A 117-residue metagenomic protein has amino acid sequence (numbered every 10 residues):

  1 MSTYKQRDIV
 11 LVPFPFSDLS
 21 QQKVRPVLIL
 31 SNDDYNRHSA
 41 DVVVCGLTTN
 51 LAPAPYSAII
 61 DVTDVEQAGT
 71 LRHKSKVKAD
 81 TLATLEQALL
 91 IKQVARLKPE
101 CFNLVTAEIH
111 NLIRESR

Functional and structural regions predicted by a protein language model:
S2, E66-R117: C-terminal terminal-subdomain/extension
P15-L19: Short, charged beta-turn/beta-strand-edge "cap" motif at the junction between a beta-strand and an adjacent loop
S20-V24, I29-V62: Compact nucleic-acid interaction/catalytic patches
